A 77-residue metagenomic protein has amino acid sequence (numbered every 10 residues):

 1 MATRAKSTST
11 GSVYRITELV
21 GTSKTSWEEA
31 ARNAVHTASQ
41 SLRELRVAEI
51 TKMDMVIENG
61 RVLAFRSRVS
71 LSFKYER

Functional and structural regions predicted by a protein language model:
A2-R77: N-terminal, polar/charged subdomain of small-to-medium soluble alpha/beta proteins
